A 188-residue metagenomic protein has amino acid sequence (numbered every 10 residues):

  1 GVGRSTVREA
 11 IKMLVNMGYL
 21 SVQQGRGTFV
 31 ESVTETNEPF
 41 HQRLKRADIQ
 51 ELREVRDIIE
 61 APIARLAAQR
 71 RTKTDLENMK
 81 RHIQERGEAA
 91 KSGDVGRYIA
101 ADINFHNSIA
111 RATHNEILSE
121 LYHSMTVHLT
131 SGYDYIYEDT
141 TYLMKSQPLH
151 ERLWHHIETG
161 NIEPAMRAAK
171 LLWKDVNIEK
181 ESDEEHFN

Functional and structural regions predicted by a protein language model:
G1-I59, R65, H186-N188: Short linear motifs at protein or domain termini
R43-R46, V55-T72, G87, A100-Y142: Hydrophobic, amphipathic alpha-helical faces that serve as interaction scaffolds
R71-L76, I162: Short, charged helix-capping/linker segments at alpha-helix termini
K80-G87, S92, N104-H106, E120 (+1 more regions): C-terminal all-alpha effector/ligand-binding and dimerization domain of prokaryotic HTH-type transcriptional repressors
S92-Y98: Short, surface-exposed loop/turn segments at secondary-structure junctions
